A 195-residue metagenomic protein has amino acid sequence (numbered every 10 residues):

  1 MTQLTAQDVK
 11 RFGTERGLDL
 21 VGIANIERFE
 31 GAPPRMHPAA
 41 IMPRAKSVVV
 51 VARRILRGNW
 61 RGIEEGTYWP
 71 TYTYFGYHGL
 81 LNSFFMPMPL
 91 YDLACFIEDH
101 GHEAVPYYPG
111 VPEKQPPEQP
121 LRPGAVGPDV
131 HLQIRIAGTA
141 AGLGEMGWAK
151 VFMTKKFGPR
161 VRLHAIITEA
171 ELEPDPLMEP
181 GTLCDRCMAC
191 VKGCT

Functional and structural regions predicted by a protein language model:
M1-Y91: Non-catalytic, usually N-terminal nucleic-acid engagement modules in DNA/RNA processing proteins
A32, A39, F75-T195: Catalytic cores of enzyme domains
